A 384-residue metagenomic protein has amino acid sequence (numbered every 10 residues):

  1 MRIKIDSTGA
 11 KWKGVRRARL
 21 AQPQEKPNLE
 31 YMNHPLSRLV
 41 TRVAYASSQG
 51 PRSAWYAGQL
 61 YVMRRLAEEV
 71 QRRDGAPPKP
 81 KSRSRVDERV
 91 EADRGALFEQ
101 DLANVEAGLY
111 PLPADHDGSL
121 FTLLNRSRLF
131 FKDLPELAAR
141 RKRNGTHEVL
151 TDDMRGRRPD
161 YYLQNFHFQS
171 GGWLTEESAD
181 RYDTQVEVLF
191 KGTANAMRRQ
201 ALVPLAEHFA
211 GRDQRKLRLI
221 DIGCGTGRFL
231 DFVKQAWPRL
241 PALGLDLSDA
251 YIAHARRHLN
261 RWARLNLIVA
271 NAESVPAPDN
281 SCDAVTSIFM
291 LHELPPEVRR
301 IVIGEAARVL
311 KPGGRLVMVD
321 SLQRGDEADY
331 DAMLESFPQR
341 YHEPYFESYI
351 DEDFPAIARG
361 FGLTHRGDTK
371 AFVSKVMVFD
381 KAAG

Functional and structural regions predicted by a protein language model:
R2-G156: N-terminal accessory segments
R181, G192-R215: Conserved alpha-helix/loop element of class I SAM-dependent methyltransferases that forms part of the SAM/SAH-binding
I220, T226-S274: Class I SAM-dependent methyltransferase SAM/SAH-binding core
E273-V285: A short acidic, Gly/Pro-enriched loop at the edge of an enzyme's catalytic core that lines a small-molecule cofactor
A284-E297: A short SAM/SAH-binding and catalytic strip from SAM-dependent methyltransferases
R300, V317-F361, H365-T369: C-terminal alpha-helical "lid/dimerization" subdomain adjacent to the S-adenosyl-L-methionine
R300-P312: A short glycine-rich, Lys/Arg-flanked "PGG" loop and its adjoining helix->strand segment in the class I
F361-G384: Core SAM-dependent methyltransferase catalytic element
